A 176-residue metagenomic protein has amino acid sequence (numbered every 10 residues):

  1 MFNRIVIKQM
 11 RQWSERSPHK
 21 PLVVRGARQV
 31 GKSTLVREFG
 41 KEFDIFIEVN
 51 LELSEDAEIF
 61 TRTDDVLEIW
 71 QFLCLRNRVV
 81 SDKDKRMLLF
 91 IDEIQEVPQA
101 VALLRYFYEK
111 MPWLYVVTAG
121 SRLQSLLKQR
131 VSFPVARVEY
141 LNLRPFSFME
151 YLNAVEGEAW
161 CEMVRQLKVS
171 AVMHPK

Functional and structural regions predicted by a protein language model:
M1-S17: Pre-Walker A adenine-sensing motif
V24: Hydrophobic anchor at the beta1->P-loop junction of P-loop NTPases
K32: Conserved lysine of the Walker
L35, F39: Hydrophobic positions on the alpha1 helix immediately C-terminal to the Walker A/P-loop
L53-K85: Short glycine-rich substrate-engagement loop in P-loop NTPases that contacts/grips substrate
F90, Y115-S121, N142, Y151: Structural recognition of the conserved hydrophobic beta-strand(s) that form the central parallel beta-sheet of P-loop
Y108-V131: Sensor-1/coupling segment of RecA-like P-loop NTPase cores
K128-K176: Interdomain motor-coupling "hinge/lid" segment immediately C-terminal to the ATP-binding subdomain of NTP-driven enzymes
